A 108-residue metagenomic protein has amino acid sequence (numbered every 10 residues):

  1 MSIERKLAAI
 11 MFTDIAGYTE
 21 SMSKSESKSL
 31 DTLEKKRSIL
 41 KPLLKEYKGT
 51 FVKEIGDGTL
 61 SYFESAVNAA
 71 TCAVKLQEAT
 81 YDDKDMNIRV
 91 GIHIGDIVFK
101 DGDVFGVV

Functional and structural regions predicted by a protein language model:
M1-C72, A79: Catalytic NTP-binding/metal-coordinating core of nucleotidyl cyclase/transferase enzymes
M86-K100: A short glycine-enriched loop-to-beta-strand structural element that forms part of the catalytic core of nucleotide
K100-V108: Catalytic-core segments of nucleotide cyclases and related cyclic-nucleotide turnover enzymes
